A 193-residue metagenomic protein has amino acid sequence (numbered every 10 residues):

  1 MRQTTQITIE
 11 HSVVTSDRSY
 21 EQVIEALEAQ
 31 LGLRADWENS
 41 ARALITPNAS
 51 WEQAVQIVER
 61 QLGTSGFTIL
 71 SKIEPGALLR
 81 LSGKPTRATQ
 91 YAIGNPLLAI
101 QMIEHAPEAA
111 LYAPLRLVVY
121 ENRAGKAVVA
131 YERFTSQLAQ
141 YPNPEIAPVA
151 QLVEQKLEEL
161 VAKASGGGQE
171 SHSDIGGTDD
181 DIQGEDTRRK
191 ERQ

Functional and structural regions predicted by a protein language model:
M1-Y112, E121-D180, R192-Q193: Cytosolic covalent-transfer regions centered on His/Cys nucleophiles that carry phosphoryl or persulfide groups
L117-V118: Short beta-strand scaffold segments in enzyme catalytic cores
